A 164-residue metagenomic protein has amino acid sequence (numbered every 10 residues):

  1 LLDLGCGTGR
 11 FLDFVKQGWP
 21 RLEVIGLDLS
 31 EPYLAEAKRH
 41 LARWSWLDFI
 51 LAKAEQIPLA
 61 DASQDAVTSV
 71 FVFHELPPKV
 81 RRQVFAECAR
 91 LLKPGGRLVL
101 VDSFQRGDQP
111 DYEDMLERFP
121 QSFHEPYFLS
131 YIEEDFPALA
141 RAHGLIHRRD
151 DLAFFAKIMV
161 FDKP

Functional and structural regions predicted by a protein language model:
L2, T8-Q56: Class I SAM-dependent methyltransferase SAM/SAH-binding core
L22, D61-S63, G96: Surface-exposed loop/turn positions
E55-V67: A short acidic, Gly/Pro-enriched loop at the edge of an enzyme's catalytic core that lines a small-molecule cofactor
A66-K79: A short SAM/SAH-binding and catalytic strip from SAM-dependent methyltransferases
R82-P94: A short glycine-rich, Lys/Arg-flanked "PGG" loop and its adjoining helix->strand segment in the class I
V99-H143, R148-L152: C-terminal alpha-helical "lid/dimerization" subdomain adjacent to the S-adenosyl-L-methionine
A153-K157: Short acidic/glycine-enriched loop/turn segments that link adjacent beta-strands
V160-P164: C-terminal lobe and adjacent flexible extensions of AdoMet/dcAdoMet transferase-like proteins
